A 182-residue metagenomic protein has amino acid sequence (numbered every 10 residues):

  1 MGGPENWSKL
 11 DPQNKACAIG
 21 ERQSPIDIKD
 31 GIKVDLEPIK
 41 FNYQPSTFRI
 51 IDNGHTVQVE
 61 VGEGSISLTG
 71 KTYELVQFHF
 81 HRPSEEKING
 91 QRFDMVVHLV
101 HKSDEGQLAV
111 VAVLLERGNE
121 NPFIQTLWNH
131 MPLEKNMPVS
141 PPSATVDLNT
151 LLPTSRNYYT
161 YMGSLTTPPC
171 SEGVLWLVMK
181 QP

Functional and structural regions predicted by a protein language model:
M1-P182: Alpha-carbonic anhydrase
